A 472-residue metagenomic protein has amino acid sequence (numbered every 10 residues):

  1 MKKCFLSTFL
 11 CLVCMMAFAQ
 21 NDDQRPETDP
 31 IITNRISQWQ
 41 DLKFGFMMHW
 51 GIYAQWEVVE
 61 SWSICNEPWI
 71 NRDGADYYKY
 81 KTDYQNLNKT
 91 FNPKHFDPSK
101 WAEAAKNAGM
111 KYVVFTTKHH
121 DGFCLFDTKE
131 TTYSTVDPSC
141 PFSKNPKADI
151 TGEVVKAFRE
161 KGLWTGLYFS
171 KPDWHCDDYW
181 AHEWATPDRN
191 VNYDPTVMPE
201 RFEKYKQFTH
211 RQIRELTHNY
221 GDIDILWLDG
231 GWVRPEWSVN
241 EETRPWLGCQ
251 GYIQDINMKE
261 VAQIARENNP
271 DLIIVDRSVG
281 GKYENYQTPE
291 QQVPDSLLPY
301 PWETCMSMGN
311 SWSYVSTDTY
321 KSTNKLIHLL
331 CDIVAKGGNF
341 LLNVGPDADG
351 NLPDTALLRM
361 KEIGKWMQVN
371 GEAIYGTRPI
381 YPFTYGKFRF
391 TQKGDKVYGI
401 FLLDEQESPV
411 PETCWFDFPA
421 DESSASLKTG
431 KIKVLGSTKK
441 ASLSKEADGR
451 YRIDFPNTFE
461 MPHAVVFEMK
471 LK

Functional and structural regions predicted by a protein language model:
M1-N21: Bacterial Sec-dependent N-terminal signal peptides
Q20-K472: Mature catalytic domains of secreted/periplasmic carbohydrate-active enzymes
